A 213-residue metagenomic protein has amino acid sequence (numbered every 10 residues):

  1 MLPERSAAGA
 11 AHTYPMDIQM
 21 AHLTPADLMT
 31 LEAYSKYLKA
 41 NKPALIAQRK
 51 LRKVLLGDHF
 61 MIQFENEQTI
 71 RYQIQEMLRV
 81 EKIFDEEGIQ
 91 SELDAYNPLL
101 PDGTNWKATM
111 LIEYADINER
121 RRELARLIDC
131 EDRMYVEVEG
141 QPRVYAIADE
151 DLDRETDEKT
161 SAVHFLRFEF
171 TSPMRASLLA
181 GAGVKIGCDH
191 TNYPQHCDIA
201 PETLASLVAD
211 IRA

Functional and structural regions predicted by a protein language model:
M1-D17: N-terminal amphipathic/basic-hydrophobic helices that include classical n-h-c signal peptides and signal-anchor
I18-N105, E113-A213: Long, contiguous binding/interaction regions
